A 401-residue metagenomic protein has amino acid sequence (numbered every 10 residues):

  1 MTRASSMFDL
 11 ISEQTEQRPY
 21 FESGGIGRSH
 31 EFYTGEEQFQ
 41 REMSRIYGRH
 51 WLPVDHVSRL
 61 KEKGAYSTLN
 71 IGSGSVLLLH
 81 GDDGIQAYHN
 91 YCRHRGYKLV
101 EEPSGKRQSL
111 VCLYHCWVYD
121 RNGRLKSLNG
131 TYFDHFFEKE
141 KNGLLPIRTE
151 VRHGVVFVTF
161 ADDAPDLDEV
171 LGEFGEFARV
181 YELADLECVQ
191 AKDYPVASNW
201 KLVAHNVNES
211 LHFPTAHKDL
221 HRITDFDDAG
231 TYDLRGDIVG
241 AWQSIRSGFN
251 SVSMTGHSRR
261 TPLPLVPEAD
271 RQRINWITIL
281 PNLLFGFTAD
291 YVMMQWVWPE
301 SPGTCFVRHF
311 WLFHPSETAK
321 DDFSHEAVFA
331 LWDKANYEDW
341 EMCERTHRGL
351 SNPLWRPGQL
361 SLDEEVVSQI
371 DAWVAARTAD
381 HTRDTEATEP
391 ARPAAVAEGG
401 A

Functional and structural regions predicted by a protein language model:
M1-Y91, R95-E102, R148-V151: N-terminal pre-ligand scaffold of iron-sulfur
M7-E36, Y97-L113, L145-V151, F226-T261: N-terminal short leaders/motifs
S23, H30, T34-G35, G48-R49 (+12 more regions): Generic structural "secondary-structure junction" signal
S29-H30, V57, G96, Y114-C116 (+9 more regions): Generic secondary-structure boundary/loop-capping signal
G48-R59, L128-F133, W276-P281: Short Pro/Gly-enriched beta-strand edge/turn motifs at strand-loop
R59-D162, D168-E176: Rieske [2Fe-2S] iron-sulfur-binding domain
L79, N90, E150, V155-A401: C-terminal catalytic domain of Rieske-type non-heme iron oxygenases
